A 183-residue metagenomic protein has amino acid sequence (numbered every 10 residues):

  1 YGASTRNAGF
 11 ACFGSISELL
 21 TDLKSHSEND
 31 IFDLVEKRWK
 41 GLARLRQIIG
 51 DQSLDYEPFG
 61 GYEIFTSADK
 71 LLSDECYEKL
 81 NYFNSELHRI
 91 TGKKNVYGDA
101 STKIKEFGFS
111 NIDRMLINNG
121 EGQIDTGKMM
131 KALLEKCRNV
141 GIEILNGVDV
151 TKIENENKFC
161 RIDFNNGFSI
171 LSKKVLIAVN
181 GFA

Functional and structural regions predicted by a protein language model:
G2, R6-K37: Glycine-rich active-site loop/strand segments that organize a redox cofactor
F10, G61, N95-Y97, I144: Conserved beta-strand scaffold positions in the cores of enzyme catalytic domains, especially in NTP/NDP-utilizing
C12, R46, G50, N81-H88 (+3 more regions): Class I S-adenosyl-L-methionine
S15, V179-N180: Glycine-rich, N-terminal phosphate-binding loop of Rossmann-like dinucleotide-binding domains
S17-L23, Q52-F59, T66-A132, N157: Flavin (FAD/FMN) cofactor-binding and adjacent substrate-gating region of FAD-dependent oxidoreductase domains
N29, D33-Q47, Y82, A132: A non-catalytic, amphipathic alpha-helix used as a structural packing/dimerization or gating element in enzyme scaffolds
K70, F182-A183: Glycine-rich nucleotide phosphate-binding loop and flanking beta-alpha elements of Rossmann-like dinucleotide-binding
F109-K174, A178: Helical element adjacent to the flavin cofactor pocket in flavoenzyme catalytic cores
